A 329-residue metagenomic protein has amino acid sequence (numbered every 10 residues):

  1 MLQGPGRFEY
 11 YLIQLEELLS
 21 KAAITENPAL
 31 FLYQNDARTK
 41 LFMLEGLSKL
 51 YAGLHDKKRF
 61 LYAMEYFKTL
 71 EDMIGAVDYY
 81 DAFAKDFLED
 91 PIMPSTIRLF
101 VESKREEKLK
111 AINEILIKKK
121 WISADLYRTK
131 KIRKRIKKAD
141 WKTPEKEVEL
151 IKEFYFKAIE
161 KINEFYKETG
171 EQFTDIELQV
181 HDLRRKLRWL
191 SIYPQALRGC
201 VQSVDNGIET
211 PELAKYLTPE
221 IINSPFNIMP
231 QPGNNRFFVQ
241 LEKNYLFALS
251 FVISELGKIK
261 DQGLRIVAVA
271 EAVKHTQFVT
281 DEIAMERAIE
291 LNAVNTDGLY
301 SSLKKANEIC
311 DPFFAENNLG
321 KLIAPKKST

Functional and structural regions predicted by a protein language model:
M1-T329: Function-determining surface determinants
